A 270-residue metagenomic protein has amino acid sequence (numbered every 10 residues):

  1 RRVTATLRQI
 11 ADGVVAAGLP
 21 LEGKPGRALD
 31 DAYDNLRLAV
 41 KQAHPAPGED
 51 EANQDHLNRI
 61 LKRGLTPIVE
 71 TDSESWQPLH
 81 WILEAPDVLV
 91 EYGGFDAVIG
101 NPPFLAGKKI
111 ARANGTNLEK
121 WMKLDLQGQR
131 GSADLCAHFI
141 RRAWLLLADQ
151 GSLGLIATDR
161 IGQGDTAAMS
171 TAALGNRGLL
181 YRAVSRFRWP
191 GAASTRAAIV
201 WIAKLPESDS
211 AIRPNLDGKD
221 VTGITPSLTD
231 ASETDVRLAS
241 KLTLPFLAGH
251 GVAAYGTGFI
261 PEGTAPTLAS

Functional and structural regions predicted by a protein language model:
R1-E84, A111, T116, R141: Class I S-adenosyl-L-methionine-dependent methyltransferase module
H80-L83, V88-S270: Signature of N6-adenine DNA methyltransferases within the class I
